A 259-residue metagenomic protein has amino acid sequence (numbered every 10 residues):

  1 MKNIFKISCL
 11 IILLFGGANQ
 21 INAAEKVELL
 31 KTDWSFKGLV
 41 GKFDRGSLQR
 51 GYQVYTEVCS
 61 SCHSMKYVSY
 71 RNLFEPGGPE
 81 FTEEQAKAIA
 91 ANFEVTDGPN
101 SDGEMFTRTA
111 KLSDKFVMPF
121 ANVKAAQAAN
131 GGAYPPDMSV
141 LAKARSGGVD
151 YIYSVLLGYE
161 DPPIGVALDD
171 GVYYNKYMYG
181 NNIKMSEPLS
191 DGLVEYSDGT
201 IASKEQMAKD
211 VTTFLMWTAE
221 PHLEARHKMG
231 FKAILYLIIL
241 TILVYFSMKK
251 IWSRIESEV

Functional and structural regions predicted by a protein language model:
M1-C9: Bacterial N-terminal signal peptides that target proteins for export
S8-G16: Bacterial N-terminal signal peptides
A18-A23: Sec/Tat signal peptide C-region and signal peptidase I cleavage site
E28-Q53, S64-E83, G199, A219 (+1 more regions): Electrostatic cytochrome c docking/interface patches
Y55-K66, V211: The canonical Cys-X-X-Cys-His
T96-G180: Membrane-proximal low-complexity regions enriched in glycine and acidic/polar residues
Y179, M185-E220: Extended, hydrophilic extramembrane loops/domains of integral membrane proteins
R226-M229, I238-V259: Juxtamembrane interface at the cytosolic side of transmembrane helices
